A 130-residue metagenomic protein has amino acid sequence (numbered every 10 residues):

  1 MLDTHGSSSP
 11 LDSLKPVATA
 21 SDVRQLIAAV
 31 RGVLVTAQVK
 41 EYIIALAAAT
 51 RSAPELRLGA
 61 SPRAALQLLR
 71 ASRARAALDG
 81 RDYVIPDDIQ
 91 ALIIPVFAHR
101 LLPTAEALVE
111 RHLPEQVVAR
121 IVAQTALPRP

Functional and structural regions predicted by a protein language model:
M1-A45: Conserved AAA+ ATPase core "coupling" helix
T50-P130: C-terminal engagement/docking regions of AAA+ P-loop ATPases
